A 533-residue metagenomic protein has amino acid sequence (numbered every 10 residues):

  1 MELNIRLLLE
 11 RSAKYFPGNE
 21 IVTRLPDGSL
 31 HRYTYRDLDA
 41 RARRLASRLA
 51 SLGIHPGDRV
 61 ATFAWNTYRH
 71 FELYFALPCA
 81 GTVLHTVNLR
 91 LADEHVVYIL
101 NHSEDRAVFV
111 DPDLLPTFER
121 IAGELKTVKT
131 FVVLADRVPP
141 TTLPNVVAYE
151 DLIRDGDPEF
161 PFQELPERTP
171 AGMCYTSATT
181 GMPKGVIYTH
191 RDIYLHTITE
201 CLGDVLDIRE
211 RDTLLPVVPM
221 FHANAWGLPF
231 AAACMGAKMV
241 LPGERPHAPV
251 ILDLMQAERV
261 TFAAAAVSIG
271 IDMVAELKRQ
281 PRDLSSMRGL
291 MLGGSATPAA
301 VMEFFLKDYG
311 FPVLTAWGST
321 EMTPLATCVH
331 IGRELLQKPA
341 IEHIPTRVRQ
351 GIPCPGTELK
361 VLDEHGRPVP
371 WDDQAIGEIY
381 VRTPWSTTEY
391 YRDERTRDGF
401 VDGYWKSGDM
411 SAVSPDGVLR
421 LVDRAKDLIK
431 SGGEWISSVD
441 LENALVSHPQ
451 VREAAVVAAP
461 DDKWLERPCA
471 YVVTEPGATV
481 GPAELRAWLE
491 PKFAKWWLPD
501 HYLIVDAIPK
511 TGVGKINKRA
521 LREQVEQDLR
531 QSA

Functional and structural regions predicted by a protein language model:
M1-N4, E119, P139-P170: Flexible, low-complexity linker/hinge segments
L8-E10, S51-L52, C79-D151, P476-A478: Structural core segment of the AMP-binding/adenylate-forming
I21-T67, F71-F75, A92-V97, A148-D151: Conserved AMP-binding/adenylate-forming core of the ANL superfamily
L49-I54, G156-T169, M173-L215, G227 (+2 more regions): Conserved adenylate-forming
L91, V97, V108-V110, A263 (+6 more regions): AMP-binding/adenylate-forming catalytic core of the ANL superfamily
Y194-T213, F221-T261, E276-L277: Conserved AMP-binding/adenylation subdomain of ANL enzymes
A257-A265, V274-P345, E358, H365-W371: Gly/Ser/Thr-rich phosphate-binding loop
I352-G356, E364-G399, E434-I436: Conserved ATP/PPi-binding loop(s) of AMP-dependent carboxylate-activating enzymes
